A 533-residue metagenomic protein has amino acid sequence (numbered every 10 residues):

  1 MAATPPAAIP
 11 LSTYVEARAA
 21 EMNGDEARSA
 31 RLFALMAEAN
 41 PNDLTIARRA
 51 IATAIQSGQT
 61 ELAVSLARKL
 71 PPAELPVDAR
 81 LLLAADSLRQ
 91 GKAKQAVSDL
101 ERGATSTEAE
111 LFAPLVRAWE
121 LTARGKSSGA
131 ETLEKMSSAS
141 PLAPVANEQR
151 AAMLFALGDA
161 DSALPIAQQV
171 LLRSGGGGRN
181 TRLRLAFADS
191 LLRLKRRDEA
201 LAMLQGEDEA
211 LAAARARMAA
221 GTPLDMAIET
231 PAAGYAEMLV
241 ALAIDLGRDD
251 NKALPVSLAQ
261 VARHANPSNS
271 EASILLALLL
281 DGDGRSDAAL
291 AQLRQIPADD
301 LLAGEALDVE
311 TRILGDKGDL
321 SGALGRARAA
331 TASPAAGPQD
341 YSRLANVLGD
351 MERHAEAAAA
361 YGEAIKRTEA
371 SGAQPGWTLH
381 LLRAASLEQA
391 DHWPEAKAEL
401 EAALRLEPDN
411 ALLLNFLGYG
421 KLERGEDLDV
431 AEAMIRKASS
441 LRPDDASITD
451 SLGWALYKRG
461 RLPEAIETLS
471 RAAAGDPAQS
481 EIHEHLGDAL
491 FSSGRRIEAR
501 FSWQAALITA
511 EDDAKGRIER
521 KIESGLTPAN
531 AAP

Functional and structural regions predicted by a protein language model:
M1-R68, E74-D78, S98, M226-A241 (+1 more regions): N-terminal leader/linker segments that initiate helical-solenoid repeat arrays
P5-T13, N40-A47, P72-L82, G91 (+14 more regions): Generic helix N-cap/helix-start motif at coil->alpha-helix transitions
R18, A52, A85, W119 (+10 more regions): Residue-level recognition of tetratricopeptide repeat
N23, S57, Q90, R124-K126 (+10 more regions): Structural motif corresponding to the intra-repeat A-B loop/turn of tetratricopeptide repeats
E26, T60, A93, K126-S127 (+10 more regions): TPR-repeat structural position
S29, A63, A96, G129-A130 (+10 more regions): Single-residue signature of alpha-solenoid repeat helices
L35-E38, P71-P72, A104-T105, S138 (+10 more regions): Conserved structural position within tetratricopeptide repeats
